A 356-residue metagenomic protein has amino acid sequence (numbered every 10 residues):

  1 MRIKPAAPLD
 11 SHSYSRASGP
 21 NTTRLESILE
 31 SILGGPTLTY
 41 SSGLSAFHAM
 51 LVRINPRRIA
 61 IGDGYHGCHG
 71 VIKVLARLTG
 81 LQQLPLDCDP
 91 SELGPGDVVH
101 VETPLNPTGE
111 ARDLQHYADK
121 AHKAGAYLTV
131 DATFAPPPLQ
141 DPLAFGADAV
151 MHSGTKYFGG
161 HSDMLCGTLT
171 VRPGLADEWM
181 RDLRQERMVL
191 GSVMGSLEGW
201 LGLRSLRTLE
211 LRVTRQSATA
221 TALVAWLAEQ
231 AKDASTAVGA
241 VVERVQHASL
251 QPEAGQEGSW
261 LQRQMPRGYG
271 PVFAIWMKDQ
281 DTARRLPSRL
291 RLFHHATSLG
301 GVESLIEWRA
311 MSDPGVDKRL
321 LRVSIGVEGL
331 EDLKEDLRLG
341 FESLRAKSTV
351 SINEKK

Functional and structural regions predicted by a protein language model:
M1-S15, G174-E186, H294-S304: Mobile, glycine-enriched helix-loop/loop "lid" segments at the mouths of ligand-binding/catalytic clefts that gate
M1-S31, G35-P36: A glycine-/small-polar-enriched, mobile loop at the entrance of the PLP active site in fold-type I
L25, W179, T282-L286, L333-L337: Hydrophobic side chains in well-ordered alpha-helices
I32, P36-V241, Q246, P252 (+1 more regions): Conserved PLP-enzyme active-site core in the AAT-like
G35, R57, H66, V74 (+5 more regions): PLP-dependent enzyme catalytic core of the Aspartate aminotransferase-like
D182, A222, W226-Q230, R285 (+2 more regions): Generic non-transmembrane alpha-helical segments
A234-L321, I325, I352-E354: Conserved C-terminal alpha-helix-loop-beta "cap" of PLP-dependent enzymes that closes/shapes the active-site mouth
